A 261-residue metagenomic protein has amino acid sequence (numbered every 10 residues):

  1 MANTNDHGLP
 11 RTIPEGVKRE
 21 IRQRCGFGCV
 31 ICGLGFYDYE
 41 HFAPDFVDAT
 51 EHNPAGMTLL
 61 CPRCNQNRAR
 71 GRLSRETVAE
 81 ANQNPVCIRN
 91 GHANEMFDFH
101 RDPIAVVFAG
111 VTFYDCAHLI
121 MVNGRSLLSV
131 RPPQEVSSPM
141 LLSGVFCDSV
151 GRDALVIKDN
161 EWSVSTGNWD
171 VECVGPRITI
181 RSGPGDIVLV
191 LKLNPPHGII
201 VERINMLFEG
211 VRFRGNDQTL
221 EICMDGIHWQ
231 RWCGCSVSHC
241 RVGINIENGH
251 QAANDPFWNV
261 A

Functional and structural regions predicted by a protein language model:
N3-N84: Histidine-centered nuclease catalytic patch
A79-A261: Extended charged
